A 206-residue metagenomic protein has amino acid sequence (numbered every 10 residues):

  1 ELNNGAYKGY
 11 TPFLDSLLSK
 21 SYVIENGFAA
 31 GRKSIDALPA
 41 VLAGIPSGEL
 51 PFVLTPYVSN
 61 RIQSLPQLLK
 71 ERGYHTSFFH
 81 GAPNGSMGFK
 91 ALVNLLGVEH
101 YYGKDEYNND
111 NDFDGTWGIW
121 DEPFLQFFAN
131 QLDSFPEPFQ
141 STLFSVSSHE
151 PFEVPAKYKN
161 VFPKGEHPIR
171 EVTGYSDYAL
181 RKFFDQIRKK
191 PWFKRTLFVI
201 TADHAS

Functional and structural regions predicted by a protein language model:
E1-S206: Solvent-exposed soluble domains appended to multi-pass membrane proteins
